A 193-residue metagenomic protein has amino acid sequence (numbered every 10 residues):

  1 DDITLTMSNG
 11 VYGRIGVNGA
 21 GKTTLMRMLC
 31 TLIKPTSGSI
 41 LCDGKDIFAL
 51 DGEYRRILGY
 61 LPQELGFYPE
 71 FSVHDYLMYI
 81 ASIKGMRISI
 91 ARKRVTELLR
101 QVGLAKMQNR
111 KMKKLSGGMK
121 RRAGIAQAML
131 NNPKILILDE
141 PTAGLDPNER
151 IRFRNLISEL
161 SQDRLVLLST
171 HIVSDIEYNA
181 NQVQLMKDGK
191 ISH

Functional and structural regions predicted by a protein language model:
V17-G21: Walker A (P-loop) phosphate-binding loop of ABC-type ATPase nucleotide-binding domains
C30: Helix-to-loop junction immediately C-terminal to a conserved catalytic motif
G38-A49, E53-Y54: Conserved ABC transporter NBD signature motif
M78, S82, S89-M107: Conserved ABC ATPase "signature" region
K111-L115: Conserved ABC ATPase signature
L136-D139: Catalytic Walker B motif of ABC-type/P-loop ATPase nucleotide-binding domains
